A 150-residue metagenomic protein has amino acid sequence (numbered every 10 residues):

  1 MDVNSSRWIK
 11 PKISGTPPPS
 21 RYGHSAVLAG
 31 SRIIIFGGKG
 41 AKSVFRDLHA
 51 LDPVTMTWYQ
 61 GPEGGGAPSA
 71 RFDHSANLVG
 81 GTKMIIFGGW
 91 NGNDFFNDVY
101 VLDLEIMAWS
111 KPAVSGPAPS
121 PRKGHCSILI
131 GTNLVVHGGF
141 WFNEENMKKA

Functional and structural regions predicted by a protein language model:
M1-A150: Kelch-like beta-propeller repeat domains
